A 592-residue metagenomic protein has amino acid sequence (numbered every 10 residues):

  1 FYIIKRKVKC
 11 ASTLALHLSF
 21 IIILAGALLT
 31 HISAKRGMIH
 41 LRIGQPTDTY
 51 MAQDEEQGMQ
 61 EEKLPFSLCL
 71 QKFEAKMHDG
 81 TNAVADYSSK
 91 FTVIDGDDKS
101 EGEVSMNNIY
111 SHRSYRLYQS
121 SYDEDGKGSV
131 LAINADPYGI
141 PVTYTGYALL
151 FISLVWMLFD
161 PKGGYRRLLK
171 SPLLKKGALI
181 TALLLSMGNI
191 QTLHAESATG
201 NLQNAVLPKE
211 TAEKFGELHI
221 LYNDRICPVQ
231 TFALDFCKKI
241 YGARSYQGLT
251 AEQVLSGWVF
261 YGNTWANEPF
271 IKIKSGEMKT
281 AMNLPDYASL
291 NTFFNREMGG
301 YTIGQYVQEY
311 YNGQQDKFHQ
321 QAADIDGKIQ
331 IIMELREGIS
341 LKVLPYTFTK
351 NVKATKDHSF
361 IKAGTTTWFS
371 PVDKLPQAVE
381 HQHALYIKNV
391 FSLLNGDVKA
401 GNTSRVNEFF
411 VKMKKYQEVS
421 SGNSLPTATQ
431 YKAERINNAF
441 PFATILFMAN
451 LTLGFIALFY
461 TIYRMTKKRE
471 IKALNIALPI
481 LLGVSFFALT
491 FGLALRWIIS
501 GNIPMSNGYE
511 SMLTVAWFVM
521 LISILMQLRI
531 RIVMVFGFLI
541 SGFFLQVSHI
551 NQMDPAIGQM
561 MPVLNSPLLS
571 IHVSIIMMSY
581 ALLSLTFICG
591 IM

Functional and structural regions predicted by a protein language model:
F1-M592: Solvent-exposed, non-transmembrane regions of integral membrane proteins
